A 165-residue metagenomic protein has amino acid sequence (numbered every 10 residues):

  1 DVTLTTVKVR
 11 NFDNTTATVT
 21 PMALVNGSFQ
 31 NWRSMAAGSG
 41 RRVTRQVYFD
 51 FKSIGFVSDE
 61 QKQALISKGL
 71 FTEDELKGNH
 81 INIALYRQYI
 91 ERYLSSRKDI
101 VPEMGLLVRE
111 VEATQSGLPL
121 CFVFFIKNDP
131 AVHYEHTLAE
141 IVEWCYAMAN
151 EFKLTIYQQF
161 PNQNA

Functional and structural regions predicted by a protein language model:
D1-H80, A84: Soluble accessory domains appended to multi-pass membrane transport proteins
Y48-D50, R109, V123-F125: Residue-level recognition of well-ordered beta-strand positions that form the cores of beta-sheet-rich folds across
N79-R97: A short, contiguous, amphipathic alpha-helix enriched in charged residues
L94-G105, A149-L154: Short secondary-structure junctions
M104-L120: Short edge beta-strands and adjacent turn/loop segments
L118-P130: Short, hydrophobic beta-strand segments
A131-L138: Solvent-exposed, non-transmembrane alpha-helical starts
W144-P161: Flexible helix-coil linker/hinge segments at domain or subdomain boundaries
